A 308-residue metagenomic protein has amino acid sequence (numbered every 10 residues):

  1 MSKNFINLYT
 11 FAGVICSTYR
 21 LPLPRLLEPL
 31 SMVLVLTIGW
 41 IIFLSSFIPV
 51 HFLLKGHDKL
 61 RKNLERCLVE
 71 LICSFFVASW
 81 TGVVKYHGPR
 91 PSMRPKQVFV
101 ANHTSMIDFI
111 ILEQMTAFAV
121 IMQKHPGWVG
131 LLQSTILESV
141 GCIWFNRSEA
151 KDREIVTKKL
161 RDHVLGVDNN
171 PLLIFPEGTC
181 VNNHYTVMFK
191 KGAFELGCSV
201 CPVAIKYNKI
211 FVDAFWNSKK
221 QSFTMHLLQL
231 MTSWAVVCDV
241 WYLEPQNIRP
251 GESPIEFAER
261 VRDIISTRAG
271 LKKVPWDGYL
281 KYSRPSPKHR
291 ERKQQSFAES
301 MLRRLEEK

Functional and structural regions predicted by a protein language model:
M1-W80, R292-R303, E307: N-terminal membrane-anchoring alpha-helices
L21, G39, F43, A78 (+12 more regions): Short amphipathic alpha-helical interaction elements and helix-loop-helix interfaces that mediate dimerization
P24-S31, G39, F43-L44, E70 (+13 more regions): Amphipathic alpha-helical interface elements that mediate macromolecular binding in regulatory proteins
V33, F76, V84-Y86, Q97-L112 (+8 more regions): Structural signal for hydrophobic/aromatic residues that build the beta-strand cores of folded beta-sheet domains
I42-L71, F75-W80, R90-A150, I210 (+1 more regions): Catalytic core of membrane glycerolipid acyltransferases/transacylases, capturing the structured, soluble-facing
G56-L68, P91, A101-T104, L112 (+12 more regions): Short amphipathic alpha-helical molecular recognition features
V83-H87, S92-K96, T104-D108, W128-L132 (+5 more regions): Eukaryotic intrinsically disordered and solvent-exposed regulatory patches
G130-V140, N170-P171, G178, N182-R260 (+3 more regions): A cross-family acyltransferase "interaction/gating" segment
